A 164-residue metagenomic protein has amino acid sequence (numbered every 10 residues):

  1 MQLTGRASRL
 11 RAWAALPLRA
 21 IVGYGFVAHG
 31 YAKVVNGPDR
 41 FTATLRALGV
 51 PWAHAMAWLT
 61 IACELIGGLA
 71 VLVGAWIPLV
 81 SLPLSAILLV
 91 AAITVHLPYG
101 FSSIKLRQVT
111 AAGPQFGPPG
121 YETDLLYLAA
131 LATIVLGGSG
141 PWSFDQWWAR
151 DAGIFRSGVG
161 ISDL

Functional and structural regions predicted by a protein language model:
M1-N36, H54-A62, I66-L69, V73-L164: Extended, low-polarity transmembrane helix blocks
V35-A55: Membrane-interface interhelical connector segments
